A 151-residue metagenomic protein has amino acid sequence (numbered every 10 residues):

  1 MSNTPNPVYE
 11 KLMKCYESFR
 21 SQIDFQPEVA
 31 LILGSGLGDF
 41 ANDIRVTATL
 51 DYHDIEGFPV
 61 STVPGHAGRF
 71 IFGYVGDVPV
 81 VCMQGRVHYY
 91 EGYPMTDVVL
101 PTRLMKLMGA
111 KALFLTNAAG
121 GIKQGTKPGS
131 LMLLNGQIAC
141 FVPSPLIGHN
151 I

Functional and structural regions predicted by a protein language model:
S2-I151: Metabolite-binding pocket within alpha/beta catalytic cores that recognizes anionic/polar moieties
